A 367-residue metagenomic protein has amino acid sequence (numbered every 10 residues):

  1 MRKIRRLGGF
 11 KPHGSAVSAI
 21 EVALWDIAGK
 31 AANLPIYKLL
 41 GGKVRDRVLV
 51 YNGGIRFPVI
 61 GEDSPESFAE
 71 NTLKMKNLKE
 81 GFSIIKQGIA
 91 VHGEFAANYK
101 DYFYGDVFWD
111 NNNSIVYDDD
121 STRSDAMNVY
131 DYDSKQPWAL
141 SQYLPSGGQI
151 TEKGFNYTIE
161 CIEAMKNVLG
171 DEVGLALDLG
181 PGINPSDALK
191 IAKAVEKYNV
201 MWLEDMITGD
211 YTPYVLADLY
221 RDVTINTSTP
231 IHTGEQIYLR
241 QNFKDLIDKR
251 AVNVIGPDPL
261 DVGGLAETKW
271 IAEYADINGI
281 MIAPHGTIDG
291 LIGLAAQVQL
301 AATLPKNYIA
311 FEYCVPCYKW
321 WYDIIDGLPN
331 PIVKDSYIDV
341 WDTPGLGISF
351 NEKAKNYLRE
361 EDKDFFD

Functional and structural regions predicted by a protein language model:
M1-A32: Metal- or metallocofactor-binding catalytic centers and their adjacent structured scaffolds across diverse enzyme
I4, K30, L34-V48, I338: N-terminal amphipathic alpha-helix/helix-capping segment at the start of soluble metabolic enzymes
L7, I27, A31, M75-L78 (+9 more regions): Change "in soluble alpha/beta enzymes" to "in soluble alpha/beta proteins
G9, K193, N199-W202, I207-Y337 (+1 more regions): Shared catalytic-loop signature of beta/alpha-barrel
I20, N33, I85, D178 (+5 more regions): Conserved, mostly hydrophobic/aromatic
P35, L49, G174, P230 (+1 more regions): Proline-centered loop/turn at the N-terminus of a beta-strand
R47, N52-D222: Metal-dependent enolase-superfamily TIM-barrel catalytic cores that perform enediolate-based chemistry
P344-D367: Extended hydrophobic packing segments that form well-structured cores
